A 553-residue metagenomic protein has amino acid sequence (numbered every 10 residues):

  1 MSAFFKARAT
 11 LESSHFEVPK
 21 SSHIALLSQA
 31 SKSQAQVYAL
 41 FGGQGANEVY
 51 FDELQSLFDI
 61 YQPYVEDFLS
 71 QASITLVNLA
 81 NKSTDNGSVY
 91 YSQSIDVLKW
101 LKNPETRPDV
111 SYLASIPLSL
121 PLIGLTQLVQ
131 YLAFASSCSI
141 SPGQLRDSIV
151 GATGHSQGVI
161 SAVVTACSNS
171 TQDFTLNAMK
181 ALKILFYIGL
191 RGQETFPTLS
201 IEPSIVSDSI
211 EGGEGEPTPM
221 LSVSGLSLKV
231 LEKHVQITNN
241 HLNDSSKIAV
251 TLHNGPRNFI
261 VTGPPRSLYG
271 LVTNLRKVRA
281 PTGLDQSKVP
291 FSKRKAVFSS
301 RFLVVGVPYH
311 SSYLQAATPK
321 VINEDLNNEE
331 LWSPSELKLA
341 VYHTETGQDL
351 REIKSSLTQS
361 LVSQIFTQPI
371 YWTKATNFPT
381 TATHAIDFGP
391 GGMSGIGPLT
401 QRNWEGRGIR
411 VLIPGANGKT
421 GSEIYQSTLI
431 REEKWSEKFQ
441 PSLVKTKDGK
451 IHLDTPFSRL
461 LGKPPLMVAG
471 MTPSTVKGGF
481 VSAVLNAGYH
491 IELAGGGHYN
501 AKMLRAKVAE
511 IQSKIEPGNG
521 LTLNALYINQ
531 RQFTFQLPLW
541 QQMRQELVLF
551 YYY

Functional and structural regions predicted by a protein language model:
A3-H234, A385-A416: FabD-like malonyl-/acyl-CoA
G43, Q127, G158, V223 (+7 more regions): Conserved small-residue
T153-G154, I248-N254, P334: Short beta-strand
S227-L228, G263-L271: Helix N-cap motif at beta-to-alpha junctions
K233-N239, L268-P281: Short amphipathic alpha-helices in soluble, non-transmembrane regions that often serve as interface/regulatory elements
A280-L412: Acyltransferase
I409-I430: Short, flexible loop segments at boundaries between secondary-structure elements
I430-Y553: Active-site entrance/lid segments in N-terminal catalytic domains of soluble metabolic enzymes
